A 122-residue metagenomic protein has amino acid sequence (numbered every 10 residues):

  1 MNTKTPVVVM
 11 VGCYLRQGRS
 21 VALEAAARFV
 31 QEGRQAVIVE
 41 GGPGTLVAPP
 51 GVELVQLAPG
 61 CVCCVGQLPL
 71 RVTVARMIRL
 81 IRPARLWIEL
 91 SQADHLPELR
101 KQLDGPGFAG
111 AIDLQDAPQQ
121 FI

Functional and structural regions predicted by a protein language model:
M1-T5, R28-G33, P49, I78-R82: Flexible, charged surface loops at secondary-structure boundaries
N2-Q31, V39: Glycine-rich P-loop/Walker A and Walker A-like loops and their local beta1-loop-alpha1 context in P-loop NTPases
V11, A36-E40, P59, G110-I122: A generic structural motif
L15-Q17, L68-L70, Q92-D94: Short beta->alpha connector loops
Q17-G18, P43-A48, D94-E98: Short, charged/polar "capping" segments at the starts of alpha-helices and the immediately preceding loops
A25-A26, V47-E53, P97-F108: Short, aromatic/basic amphipathic alpha-helical patches
V39-G41, L46, P50-I88: Conserved nucleotide-sensing/catalytic segment adjacent to the nucleotide-binding pocket in NTP-handling enzymes
I81, A93-I122: Phosphate/Mg2+-binding loops and adjacent switch elements in nucleotide/diphosphate-handling enzyme cores
